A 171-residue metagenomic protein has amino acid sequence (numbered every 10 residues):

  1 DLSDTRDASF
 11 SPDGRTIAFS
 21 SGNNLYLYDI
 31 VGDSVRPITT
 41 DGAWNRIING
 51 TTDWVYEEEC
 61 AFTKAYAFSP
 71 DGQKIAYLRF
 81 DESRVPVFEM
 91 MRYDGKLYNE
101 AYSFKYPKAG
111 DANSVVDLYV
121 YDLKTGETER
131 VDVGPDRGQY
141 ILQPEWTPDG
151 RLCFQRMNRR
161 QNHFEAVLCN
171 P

Functional and structural regions predicted by a protein language model:
D1-A65: Asp-box/WD-like beta-propeller blade repeats and closely related beta-sheet repeat scaffolds
D4-R6, F62-K64, S114, Y140-L142 (+1 more regions): Beta-rich catalytic cores
S11-D13, S69, T147: Structural WD40 beta-propeller signal
G14-A18, G72-I75, G150-F154: Hydrophobic beta-strand positions that form the internal "hydrophobic ladder" of WD40/Gbeta-like beta-propeller blades
G22-Y28, R84-M91, V115-D117, Q161-L168: Structural motif
I30-D33, D122-G126, N170-P171: Short loop/turn segments that connect beta-strands within beta-propeller blades
I38-Y66, Y77-R130: Predominantly five- to eight-bladed beta-propeller fold
D122-N158: Long hydrophobic segments that form regular secondary structure
